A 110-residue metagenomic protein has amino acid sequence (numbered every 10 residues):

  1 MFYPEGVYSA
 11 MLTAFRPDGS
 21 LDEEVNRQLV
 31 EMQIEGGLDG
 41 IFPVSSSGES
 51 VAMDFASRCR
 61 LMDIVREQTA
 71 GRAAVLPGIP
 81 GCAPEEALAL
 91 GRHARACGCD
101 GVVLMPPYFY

Functional and structural regions predicted by a protein language model:
F2-S9, A14-Y110: Active-site beta->alpha loop and helix N-cap motifs at the rims of alpha/beta catalytic domains
